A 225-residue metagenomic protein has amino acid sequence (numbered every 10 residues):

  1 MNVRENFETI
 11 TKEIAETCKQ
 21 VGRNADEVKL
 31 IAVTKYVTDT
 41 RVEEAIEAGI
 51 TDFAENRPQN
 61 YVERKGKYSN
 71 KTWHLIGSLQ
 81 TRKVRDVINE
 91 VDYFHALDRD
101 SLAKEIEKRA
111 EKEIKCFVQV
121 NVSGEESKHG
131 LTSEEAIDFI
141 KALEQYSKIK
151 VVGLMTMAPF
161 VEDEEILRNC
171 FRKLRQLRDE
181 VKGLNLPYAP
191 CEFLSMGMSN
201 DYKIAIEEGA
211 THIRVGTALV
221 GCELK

Functional and structural regions predicted by a protein language model:
M1-N200, I206-E208: Conserved alpha/beta-domain cores
A210-K225: Gly/Pro- and small hydrophobic-enriched strand-loop and loop-to-helix capping segments that sit at the rims
